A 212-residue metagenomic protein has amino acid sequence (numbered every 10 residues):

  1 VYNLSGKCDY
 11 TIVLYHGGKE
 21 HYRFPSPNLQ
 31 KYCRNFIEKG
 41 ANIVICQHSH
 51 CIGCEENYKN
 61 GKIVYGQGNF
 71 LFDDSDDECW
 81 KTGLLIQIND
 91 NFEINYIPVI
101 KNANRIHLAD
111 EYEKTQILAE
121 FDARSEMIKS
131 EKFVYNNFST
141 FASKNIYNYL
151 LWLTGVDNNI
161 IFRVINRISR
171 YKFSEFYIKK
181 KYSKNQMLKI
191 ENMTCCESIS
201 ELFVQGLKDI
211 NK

Functional and structural regions predicted by a protein language model:
V1-S5, C33, L85: Generic structural signal for well-ordered alpha-helices, preferentially at hydrophobic/aromatic core positions
L4, K39, N91: Change "in soluble alpha/beta enzymes" to "in soluble alpha/beta proteins
L4-F24: Short acidic, glycine-rich surface-loop motifs adjacent to enzyme active sites
D9, G61-K62, F92: A structural micro-motif
I12, Y65, I88: Conserved, mostly hydrophobic/aromatic
H16-E20, H50, G68-F70, I97-K101: Active-site beta-loop-alpha junctions enriched in small/polar residues
P27-L84: Conserved beta-sheet core of the metallophosphoesterase superfamily
Q87-K212: A short C-terminal boundary segment appended to hydrolase-like catalytic domains
